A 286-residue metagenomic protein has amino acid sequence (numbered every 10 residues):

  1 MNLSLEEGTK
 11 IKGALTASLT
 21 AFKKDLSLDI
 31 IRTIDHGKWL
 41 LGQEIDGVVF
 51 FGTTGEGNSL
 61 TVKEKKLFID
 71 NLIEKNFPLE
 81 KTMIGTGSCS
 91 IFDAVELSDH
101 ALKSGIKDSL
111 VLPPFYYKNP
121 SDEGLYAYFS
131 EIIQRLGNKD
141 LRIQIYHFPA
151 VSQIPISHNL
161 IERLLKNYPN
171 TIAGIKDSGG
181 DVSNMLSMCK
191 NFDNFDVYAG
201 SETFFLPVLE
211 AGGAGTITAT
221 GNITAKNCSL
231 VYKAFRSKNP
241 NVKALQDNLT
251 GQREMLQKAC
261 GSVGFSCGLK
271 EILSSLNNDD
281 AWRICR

Functional and structural regions predicted by a protein language model:
N2-L3, K10, L15-T20, Q43-I45 (+2 more regions): C-terminal alpha-helical cap/extension of soluble enzyme domains
N2-Q153: Active-site beta->alpha loop and helix N-cap motifs at the rims of alpha/beta catalytic domains
A21-K24, V62, K118, H158 (+3 more regions): Generic structural "secondary-structure junction" signal
T33, K65, I69, A94 (+6 more regions): A general structural signal for well-ordered alpha-helical segments in protein cores
K66, S98, A127, N191 (+3 more regions): Alpha-helix boundary/capping detector
R135-L141, F148-R253, Q257-G261: Catalytic alpha/beta core domains of metabolic enzymes, predominantly
